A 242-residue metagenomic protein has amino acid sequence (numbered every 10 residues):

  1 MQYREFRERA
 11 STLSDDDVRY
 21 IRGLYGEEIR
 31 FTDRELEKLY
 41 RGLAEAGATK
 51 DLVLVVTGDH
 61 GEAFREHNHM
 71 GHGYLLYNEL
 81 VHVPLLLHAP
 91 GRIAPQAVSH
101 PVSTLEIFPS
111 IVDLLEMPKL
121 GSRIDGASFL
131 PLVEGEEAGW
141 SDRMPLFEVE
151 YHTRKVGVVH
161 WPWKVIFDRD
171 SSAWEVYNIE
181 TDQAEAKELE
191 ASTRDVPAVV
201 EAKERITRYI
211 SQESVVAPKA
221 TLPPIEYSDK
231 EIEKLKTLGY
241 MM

Functional and structural regions predicted by a protein language model:
M1-M242: Catalytic domains that recognize anionic headgroups
